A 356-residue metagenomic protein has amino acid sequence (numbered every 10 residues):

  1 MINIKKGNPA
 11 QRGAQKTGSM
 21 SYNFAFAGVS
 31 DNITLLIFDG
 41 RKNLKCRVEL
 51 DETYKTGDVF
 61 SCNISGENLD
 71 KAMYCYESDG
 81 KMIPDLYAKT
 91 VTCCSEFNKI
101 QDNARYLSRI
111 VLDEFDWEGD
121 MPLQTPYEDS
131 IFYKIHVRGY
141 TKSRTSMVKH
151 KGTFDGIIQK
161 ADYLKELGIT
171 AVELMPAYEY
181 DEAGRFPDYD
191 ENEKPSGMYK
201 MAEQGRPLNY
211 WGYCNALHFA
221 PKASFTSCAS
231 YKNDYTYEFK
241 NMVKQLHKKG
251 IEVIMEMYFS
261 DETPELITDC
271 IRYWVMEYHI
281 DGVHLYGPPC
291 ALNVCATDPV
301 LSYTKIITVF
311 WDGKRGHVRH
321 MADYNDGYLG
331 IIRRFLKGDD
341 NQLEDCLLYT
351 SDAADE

Functional and structural regions predicted by a protein language model:
M1-G18, K45, K55-H136, T141-V148: The feature marks proteins involved in alpha-glucan
M20-F24: Structural beta-strand segments of beta-rich domains
A27-N32: Short proline/glycine-enriched turn/loop motifs at strand-loop junctions of beta-rich domains
I135, L164, L174, W274: Conserved, mostly hydrophobic/aromatic
H150, R185-K248, F259-E277: Aromatic- and acidic-residue-enriched carbohydrate-binding clefts of CAZyme catalytic domains
K248-I251, Y258-R315: Active-site neighborhood of glycoside hydrolase catalytic domains
H279, L292, A296-S351: Conserved alpha/beta catalytic core and glycan-binding cleft of carbohydrate-active enzymes
D352-E356: A short, hydrophobic C-terminal helix/tail in secreted or cell-surface proteins
